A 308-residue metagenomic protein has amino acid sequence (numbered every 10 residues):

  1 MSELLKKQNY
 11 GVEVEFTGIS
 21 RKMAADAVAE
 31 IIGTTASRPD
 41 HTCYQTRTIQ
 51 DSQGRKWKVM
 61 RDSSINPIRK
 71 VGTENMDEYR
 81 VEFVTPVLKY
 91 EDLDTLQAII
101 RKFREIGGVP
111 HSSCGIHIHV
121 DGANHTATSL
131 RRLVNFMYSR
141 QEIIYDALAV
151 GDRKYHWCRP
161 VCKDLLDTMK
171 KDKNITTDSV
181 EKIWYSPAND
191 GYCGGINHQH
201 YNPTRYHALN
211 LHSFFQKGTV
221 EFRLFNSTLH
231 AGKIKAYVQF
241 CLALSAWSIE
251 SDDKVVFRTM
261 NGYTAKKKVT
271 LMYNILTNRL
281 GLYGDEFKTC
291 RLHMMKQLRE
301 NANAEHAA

Functional and structural regions predicted by a protein language model:
M1-V109, A123-A308: C-terminal accessory/tail domains of diverse enzymes
H111-S113: Active-site histidine-anchored catalytic micro-motif
